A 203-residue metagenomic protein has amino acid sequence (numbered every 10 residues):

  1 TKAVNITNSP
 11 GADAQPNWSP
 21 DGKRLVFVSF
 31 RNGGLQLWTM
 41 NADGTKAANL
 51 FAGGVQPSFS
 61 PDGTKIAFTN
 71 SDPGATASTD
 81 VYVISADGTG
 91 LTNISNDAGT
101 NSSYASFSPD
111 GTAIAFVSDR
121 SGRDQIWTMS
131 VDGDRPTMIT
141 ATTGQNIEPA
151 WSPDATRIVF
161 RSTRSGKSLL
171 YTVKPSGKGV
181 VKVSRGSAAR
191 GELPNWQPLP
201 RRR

Functional and structural regions predicted by a protein language model:
T1-R203: Sequence signature of WD/YWTD-type beta-propeller architectures
